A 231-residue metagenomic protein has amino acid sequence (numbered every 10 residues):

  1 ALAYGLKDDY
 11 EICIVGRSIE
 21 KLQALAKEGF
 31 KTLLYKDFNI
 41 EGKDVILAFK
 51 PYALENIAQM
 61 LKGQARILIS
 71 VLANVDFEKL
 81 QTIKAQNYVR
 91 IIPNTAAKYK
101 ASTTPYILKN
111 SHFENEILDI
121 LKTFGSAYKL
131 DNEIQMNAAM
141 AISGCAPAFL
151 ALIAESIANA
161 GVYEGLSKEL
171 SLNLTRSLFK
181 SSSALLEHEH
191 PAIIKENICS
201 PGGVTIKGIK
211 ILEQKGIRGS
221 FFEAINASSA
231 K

Functional and structural regions predicted by a protein language model:
L2, K21, A53, D76-K79 (+6 more regions): Hydrophobic alpha-helical segments typical of transmembrane helices and their membrane-interface/capping positions
L2-Y4, C13-V15, I19-Y106: Rossmann-like NAD(P)(H) cofactor-binding subdomain of soluble oxidoreductases
A26, V162, E213: Short polybasic/polar patches that bind polyanions
L61, A96-Y99, D119-K122, I134 (+2 more regions): Solvent-exposed alpha-helices and their adjacent loops that cap or buttress functional pockets in soluble metabolic
K79-N87, T103-A138, F149-H188, A227-S229: Internal alpha-helical scaffold of NAD(P)-dependent oxidoreductase catalytic cores
K98-S102, N137-A139, I206-G208: A short acidic, helix-capping loop that chelates divalent metal ions and anchors anionic groups
A139-A148, K195: A short glycine-threonine-serine/GTX helix/turn-capping micro-motif
L172-R176, K180-K231: NAD(P)-dependent Rossmann-like dehydrogenase/reductase catalytic/cofactor-binding core
